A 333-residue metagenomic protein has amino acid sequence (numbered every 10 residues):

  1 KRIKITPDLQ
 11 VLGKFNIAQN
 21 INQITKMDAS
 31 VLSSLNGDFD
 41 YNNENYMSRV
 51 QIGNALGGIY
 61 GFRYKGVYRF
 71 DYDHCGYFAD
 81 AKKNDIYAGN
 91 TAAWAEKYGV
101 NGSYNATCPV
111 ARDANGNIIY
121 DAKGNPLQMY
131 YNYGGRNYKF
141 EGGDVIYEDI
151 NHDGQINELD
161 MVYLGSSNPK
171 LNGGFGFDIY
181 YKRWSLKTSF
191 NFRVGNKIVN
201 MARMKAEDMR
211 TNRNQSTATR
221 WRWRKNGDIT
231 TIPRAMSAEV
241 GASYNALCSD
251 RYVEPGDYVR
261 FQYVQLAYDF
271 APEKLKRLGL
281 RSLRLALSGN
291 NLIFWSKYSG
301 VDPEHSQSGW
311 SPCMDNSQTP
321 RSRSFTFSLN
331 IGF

Functional and structural regions predicted by a protein language model:
K1, K14-N16, R63, G176-D178 (+3 more regions): Outer-membrane beta-barrel architecture
K4-Y163, N290, K297: Conserved small-residue
V11-G13, F175, Y181, L186-T188 (+2 more regions): Transmembrane beta-strands of outer-membrane beta-barrel proteins
L12, N22-N45, G195-W223, W295-E304: Outer-membrane beta-barrel and related beta-rich outer-membrane complex signature in Gram-negative bacteria
I17-Q23, Y181-R183, F192-N196, Y263 (+3 more regions): Transmembrane beta-strands of outer-membrane beta-barrel pores
A95, S103-A106, N117-Y120, N125-E148 (+2 more regions): Extracytoplasmic gating/loop element in the C-terminal half of outer-membrane beta-barrel translocons and assembly
Q155-V162, N168, Q215, T219-W221 (+2 more regions): Extracytoplasmic loops and strand-loop junctions of Gram-negative outer membrane beta-barrel proteins
R321-F333: Outer-membrane beta-barrel "beta-signal"
